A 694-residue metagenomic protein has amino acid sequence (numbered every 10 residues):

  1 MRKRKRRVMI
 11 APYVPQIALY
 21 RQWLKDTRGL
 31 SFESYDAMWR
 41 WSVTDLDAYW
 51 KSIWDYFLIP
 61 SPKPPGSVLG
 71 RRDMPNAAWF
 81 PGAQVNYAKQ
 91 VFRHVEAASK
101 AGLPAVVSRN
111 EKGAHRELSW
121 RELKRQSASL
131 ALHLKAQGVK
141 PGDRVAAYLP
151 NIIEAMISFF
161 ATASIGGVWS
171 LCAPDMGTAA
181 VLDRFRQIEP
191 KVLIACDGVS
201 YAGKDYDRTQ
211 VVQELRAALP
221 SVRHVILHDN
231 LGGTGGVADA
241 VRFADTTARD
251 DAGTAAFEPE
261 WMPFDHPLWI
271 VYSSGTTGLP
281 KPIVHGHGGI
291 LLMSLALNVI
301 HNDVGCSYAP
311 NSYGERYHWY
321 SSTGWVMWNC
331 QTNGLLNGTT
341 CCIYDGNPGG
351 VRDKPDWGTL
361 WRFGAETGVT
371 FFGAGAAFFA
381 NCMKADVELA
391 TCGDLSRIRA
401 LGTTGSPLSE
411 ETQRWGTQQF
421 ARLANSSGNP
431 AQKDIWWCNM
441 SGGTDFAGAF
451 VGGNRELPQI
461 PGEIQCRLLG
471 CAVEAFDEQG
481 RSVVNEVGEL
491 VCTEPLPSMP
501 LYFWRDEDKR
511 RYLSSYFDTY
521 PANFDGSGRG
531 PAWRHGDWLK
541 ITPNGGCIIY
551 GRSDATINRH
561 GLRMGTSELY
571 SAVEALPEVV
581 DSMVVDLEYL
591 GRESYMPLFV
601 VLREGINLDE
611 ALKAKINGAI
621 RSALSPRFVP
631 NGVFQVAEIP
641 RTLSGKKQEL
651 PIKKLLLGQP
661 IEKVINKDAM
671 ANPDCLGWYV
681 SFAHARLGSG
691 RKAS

Functional and structural regions predicted by a protein language model:
R116-R121, E260-M262, L268-L292: Conserved AMP-binding A3 loop
H133-M176, A180-L182, H318-S322: Conserved AMP-binding/adenylate-forming
A147, S170-G198, V212, D353 (+8 more regions): AMP-binding/adenylate-forming catalytic core of the ANL superfamily
S164-T246, G375-A376: Structural core segment of the AMP-binding/adenylate-forming
V192-V211, Y344-P348, T367-W415, C438-D445 (+1 more regions): Adenylate-forming
H224, M583-E588, P597-F599, N617-S694: Conserved C-terminal "lid"/linker of ANL adenylate-forming enzymes
G289-R316, T323-T370, A385-D386: Conserved AMP-binding/adenylation subdomain of ANL enzymes
I300, R399-L401, L408-G546, S553-T556 (+1 more regions): Conserved AMP-binding/adenylate-forming
